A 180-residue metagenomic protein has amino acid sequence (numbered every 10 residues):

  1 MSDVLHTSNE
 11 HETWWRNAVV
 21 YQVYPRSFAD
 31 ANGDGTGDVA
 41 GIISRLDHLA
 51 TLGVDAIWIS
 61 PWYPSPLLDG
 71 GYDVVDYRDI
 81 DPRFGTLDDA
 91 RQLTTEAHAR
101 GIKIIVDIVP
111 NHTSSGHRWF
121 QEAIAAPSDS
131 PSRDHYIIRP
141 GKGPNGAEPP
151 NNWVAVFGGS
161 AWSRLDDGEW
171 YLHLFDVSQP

Functional and structural regions predicted by a protein language model:
S2-P180: Acidic/aromatic-lined carbohydrate-recognition and catalytic surfaces of CAZymes acting on diverse glycans
